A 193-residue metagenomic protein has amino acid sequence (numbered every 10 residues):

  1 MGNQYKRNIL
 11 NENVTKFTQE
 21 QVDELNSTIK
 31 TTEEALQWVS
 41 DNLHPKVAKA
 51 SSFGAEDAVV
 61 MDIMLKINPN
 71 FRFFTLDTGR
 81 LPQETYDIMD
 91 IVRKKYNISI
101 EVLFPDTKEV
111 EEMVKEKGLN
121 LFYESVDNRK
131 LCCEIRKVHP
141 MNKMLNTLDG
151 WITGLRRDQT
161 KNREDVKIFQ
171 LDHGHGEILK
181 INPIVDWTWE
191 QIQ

Functional and structural regions predicted by a protein language model:
G2-Q193: Nucleotide-activated chemistry modules centered on ATP-dependent adenylation/adenylyltransferase
